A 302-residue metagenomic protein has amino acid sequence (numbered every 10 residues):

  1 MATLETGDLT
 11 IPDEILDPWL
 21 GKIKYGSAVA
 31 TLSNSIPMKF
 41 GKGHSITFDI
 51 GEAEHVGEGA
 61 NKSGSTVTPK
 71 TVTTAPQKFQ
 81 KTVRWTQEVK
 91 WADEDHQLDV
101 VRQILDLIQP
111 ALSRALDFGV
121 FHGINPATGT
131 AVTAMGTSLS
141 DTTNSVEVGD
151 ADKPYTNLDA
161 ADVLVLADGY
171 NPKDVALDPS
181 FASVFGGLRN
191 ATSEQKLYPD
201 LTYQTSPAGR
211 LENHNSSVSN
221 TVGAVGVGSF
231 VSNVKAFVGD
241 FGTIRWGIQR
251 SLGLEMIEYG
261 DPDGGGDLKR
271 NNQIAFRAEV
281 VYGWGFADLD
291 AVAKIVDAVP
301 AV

Functional and structural regions predicted by a protein language model:
A2-G21, S27, E88-D95, S113-V120 (+1 more regions): Short, Lys/Arg-rich flexible segments
A2-T82, A291: Assembly/oligomerization interface modules of large self-assembling protein complexes
F40, T66, Q77, G169 (+2 more regions): A short, structural micro-pattern
D49-G51, T86, D178-S180, S219 (+1 more regions): Structured loops at beta-to-helix junctions and adjacent beta-edge loops in soluble globular domains
E54-G57, D93-E94, V184-G187, G285-A287: Short helix/loop capping segments that flank catalytic or ligand/cofactor-binding pockets
R84-L166, K294-I295, P300-V302: Alpha-helical scaffold segments that mediate packing/assembly in large oligomeric complexes
E147-D267: Extended oligomerization regions of viral-like shell subunits
F241-T243, Q249-L252, M256-V302: Extended, compositionally biased alpha-helical segments that mediate assembly or anchoring
